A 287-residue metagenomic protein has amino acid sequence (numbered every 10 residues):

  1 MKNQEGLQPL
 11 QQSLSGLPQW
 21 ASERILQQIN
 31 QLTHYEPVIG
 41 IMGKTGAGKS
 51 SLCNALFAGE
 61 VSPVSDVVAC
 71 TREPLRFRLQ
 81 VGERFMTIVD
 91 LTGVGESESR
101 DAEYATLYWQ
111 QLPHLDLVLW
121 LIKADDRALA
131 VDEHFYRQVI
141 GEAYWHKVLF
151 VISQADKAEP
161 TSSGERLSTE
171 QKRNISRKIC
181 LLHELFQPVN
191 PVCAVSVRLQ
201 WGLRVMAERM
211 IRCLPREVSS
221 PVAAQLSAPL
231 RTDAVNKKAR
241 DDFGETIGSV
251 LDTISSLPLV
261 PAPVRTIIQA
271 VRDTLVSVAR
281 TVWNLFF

Functional and structural regions predicted by a protein language model:
M1-T87, L91, L285: Conserved G1/Walker A P-loop phosphate-binding module
G59, G95-E96, R127-A128, A158-E159 (+2 more regions): Catalytic P-loop NTPase motifs of RecA-like helicase/translocase cores
T71-P74, L91-G141: Switch II of P-loop NTPase G domains
R84, P113-V118, Y144-V148, Q187-P191: Short glycine-/polar-rich loops that comprise or flank the Walker A/P-loop and associated switch/sensor motifs
L121-R177, E184: Replace "adjacent to P-loop NTPase cores in ATP/GTP-dependent enzymes" with "adjacent to NTP-binding cores
D156-A224: Canonical P-loop GTPase G-domain recognition
V195, A207-L214, L230-F287: P-loop NTP-binding site
